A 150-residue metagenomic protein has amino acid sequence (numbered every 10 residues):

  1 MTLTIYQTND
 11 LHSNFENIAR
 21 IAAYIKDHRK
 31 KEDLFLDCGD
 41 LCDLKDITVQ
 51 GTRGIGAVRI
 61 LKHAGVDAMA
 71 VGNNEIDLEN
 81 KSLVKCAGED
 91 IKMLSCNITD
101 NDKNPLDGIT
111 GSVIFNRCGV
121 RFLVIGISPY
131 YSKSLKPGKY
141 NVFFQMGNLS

Functional and structural regions predicted by a protein language model:
M1-S150: Acidic, metal/ion-coordinating pockets
